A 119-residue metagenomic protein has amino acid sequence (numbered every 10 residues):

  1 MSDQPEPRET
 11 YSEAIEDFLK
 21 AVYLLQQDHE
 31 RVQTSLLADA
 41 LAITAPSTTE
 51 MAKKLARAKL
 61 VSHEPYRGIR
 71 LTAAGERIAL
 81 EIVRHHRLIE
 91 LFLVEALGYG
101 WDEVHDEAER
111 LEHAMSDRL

Functional and structural regions predicted by a protein language model:
M1-A42: Extreme N-terminal segment that seeds HTH/winged-HTH DNA-binding domains in transcriptional regulators
A52-K53: Short, hydrophobic-biased segments on the C-terminal half of alpha helices that form "recognition helices"
A56-E64: A short, conserved structural fragment
R67-H86: Basic, amphipathic "hinge/linker" alpha-helix immediately C-terminal to the N-terminal HTH DNA-binding motif
L97-L119: Anionic-ligand-binding alpha/beta catalytic cores of soluble enzymes and soluble regulatory domains that recognize
